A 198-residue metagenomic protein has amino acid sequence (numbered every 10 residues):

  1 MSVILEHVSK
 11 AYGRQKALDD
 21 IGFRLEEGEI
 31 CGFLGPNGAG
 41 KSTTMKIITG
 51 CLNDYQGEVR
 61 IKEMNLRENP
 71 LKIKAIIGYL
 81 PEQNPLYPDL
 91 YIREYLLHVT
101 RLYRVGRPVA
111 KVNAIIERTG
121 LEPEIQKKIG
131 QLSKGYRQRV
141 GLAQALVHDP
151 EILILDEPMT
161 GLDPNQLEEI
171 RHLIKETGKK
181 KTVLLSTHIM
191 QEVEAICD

Functional and structural regions predicted by a protein language model:
V3, K10-D198: ABC transporter nucleotide-binding domains
